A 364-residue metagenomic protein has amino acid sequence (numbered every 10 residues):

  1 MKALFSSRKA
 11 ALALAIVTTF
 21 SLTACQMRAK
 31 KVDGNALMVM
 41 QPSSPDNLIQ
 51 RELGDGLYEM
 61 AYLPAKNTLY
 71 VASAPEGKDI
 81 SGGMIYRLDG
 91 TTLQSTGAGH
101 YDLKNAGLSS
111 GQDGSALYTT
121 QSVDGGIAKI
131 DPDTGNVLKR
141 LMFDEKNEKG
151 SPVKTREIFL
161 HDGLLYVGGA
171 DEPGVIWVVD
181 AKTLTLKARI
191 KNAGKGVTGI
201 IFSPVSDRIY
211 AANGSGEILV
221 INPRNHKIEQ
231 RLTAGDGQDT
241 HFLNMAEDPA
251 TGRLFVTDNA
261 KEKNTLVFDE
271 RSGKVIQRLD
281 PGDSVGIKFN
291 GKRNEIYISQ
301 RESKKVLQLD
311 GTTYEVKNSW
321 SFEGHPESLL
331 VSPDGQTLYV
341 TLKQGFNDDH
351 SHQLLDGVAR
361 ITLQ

Functional and structural regions predicted by a protein language model:
M1-K2, S21: Helix-centric, low-specificity signal for extended rod-like, repetitive segments
K2-L12: Bacterial N-terminal signal peptides that target proteins for export
A13-S21: Bacterial N-terminal signal peptides
S21-Q364: Predominantly soluble domains enriched in secretory-pathway, periplasmic, or organellar proteins
